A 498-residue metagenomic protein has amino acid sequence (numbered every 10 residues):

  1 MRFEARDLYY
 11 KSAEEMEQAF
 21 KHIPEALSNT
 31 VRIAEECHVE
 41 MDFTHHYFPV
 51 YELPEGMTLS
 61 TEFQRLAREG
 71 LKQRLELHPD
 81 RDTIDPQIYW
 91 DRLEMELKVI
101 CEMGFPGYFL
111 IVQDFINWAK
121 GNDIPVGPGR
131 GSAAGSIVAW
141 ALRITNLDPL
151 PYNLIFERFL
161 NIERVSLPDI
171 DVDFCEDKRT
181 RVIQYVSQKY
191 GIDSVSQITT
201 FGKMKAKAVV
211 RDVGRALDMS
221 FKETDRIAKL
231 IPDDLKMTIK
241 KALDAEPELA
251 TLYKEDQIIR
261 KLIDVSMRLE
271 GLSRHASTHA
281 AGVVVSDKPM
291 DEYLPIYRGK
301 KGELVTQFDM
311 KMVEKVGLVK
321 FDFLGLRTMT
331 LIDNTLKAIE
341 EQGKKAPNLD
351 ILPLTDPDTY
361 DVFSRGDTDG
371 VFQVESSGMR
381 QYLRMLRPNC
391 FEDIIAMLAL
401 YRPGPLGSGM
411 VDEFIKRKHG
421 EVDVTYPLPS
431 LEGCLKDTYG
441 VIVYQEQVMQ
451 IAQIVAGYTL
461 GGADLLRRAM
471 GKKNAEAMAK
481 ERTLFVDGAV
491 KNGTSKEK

Functional and structural regions predicted by a protein language model:
M1-K498: Alpha-helical scaffold/interaction cores of sigma-54-like transcription cofactors and many family A DNA polymerases
